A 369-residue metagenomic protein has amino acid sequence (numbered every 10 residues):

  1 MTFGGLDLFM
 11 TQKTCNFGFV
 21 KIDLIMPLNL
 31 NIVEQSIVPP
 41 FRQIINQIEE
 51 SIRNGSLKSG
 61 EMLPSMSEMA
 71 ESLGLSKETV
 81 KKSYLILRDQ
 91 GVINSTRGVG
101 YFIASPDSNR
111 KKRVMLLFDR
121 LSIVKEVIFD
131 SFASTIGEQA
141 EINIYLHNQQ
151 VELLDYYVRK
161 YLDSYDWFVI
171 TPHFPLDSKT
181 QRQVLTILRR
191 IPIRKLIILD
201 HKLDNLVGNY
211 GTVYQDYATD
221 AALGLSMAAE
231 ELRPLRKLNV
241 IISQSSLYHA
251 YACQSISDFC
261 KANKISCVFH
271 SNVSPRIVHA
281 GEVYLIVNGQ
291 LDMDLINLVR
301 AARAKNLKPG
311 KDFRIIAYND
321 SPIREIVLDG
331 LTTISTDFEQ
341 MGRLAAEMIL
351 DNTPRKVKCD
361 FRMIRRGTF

Functional and structural regions predicted by a protein language model:
T2-S72: Extreme N-terminal segment that seeds HTH/winged-HTH DNA-binding domains in transcriptional regulators
R42, M66, D89, Y101 (+2 more regions): Amphipathic helical "hinge" segments at domain boundaries
Q47, A280-V283, L291-F369: Flexible loop/turn connectors
K58-S95: N-terminal helix-turn-helix
M115-L116, Y165-L176, I197, L238-S243 (+2 more regions): Periplasmic-binding protein-like
L176-T219, N319-L328: Flexible loop/hinge segments that line or gate small-molecule binding clefts
D200-N239, D294, N319, I334-P354: Hydrophobic alpha-helical segments within soluble ligand-binding/sensing domains
D220-K261, V357-F369: An alpha-beta-alpha
